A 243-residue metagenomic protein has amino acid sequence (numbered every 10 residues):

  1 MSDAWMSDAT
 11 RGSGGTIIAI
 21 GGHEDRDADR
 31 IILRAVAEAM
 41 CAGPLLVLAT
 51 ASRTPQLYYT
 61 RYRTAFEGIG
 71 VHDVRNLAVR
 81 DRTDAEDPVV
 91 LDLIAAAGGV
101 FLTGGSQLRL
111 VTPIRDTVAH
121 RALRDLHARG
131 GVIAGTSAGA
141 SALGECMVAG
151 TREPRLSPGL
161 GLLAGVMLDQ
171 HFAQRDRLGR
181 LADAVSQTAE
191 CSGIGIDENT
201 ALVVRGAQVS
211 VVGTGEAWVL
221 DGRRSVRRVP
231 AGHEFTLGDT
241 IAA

Functional and structural regions predicted by a protein language model:
M1-A42, R53-R61, F66-G68, M147-A149 (+1 more regions): C-terminal and late-domain segments of enzyme folds
G14, A42-G43, H72, A97 (+1 more regions): A general structural motif
A19-G21, L48-A49, F101-T103, G135 (+1 more regions): Short beta-strand segments
G22-D25, L77-D81, R109-P113, Q170-F172: Short, flexible loop segments at the rims of nucleotide/cofactor-binding pockets, characterized by
L46-V47, S52-G104, R109: Portal/gating segments that form or line small-molecule/metal binding sites
A96-A97, R129-G130, L163, Q187-T188: Structured helix-beta-strand junction loops
T103, R109-G179: Class I SAM-dependent methyltransferase SAM-binding "motif I" and its flanking Rossmann-like core
